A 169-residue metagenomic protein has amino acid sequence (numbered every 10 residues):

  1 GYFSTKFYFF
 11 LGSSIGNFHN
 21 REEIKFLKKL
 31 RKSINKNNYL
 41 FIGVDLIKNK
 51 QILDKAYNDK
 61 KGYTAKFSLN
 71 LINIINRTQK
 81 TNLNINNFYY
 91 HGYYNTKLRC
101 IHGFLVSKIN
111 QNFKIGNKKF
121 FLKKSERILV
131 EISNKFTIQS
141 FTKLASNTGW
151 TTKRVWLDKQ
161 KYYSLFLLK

Functional and structural regions predicted by a protein language model:
G1-F3: Short amphipathic alpha-helix with an adjacent loop that forms part of the alpha/beta core around
F9-F10: A conserved beta-strand element that flanks and buttresses the S-adenosyl-L-methionine
G16-N35: A short, conserved alpha-helix within the catalytic core of class I
N17-F18, K48-I52, S164: Short catalytic/ligand-binding loop motif for oxyanion handling, primarily in non-cytosolic enzymes, centered on
K32-N49: Conserved beta-strand signature within the Rossmann-like core of class I S-adenosyl-L-methionine
I52-N134, I138-G149: Substrate-binding/catalytic lobe of Class I Rossmann-like enzymes that use SAM or dcSAM, i.e., the mid-to-C-terminal
L105-K108, L157-K169: Core SAM-dependent methyltransferase catalytic element
T151-V155: A short linear hydrophobic-aromatic micro-motif
